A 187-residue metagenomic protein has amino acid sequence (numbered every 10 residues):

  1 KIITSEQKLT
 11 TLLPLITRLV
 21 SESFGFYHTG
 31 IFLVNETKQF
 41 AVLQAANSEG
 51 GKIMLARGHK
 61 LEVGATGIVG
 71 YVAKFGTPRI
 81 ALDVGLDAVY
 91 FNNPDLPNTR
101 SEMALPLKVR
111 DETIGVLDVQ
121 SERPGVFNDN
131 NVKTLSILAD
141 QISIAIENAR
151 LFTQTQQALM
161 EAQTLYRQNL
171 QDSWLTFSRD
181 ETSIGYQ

Functional and structural regions predicted by a protein language model:
K1-E6, T11-S23, Y71, F75 (+4 more regions): Amphipathic alpha-helical regulatory segments at dimerization interfaces that relay allosteric signals between sensory
T17-S21, T29-G64, V84-L86, M160-Q187: GAF sensory/regulatory domain recognition with acknowledged cross-activation on helical regulatory dimers
T37-K38, K108-T113, E122, V126: Flexible loop/coil segments at beta-strand boundaries within sensory signal-transduction domains
G50-G58, T77, L82-S101, S121 (+1 more regions): Signal-transducing coupling segments at domain and membrane junctions
R100-V109: A short, aliphatic-rich beta-strand micro-motif
N130, I144-Q163: Short alpha-helical interdomain "coupling" segment at the junction between an upstream regulatory sensor module
S136-S143: Allosteric cytosolic regulatory segments
